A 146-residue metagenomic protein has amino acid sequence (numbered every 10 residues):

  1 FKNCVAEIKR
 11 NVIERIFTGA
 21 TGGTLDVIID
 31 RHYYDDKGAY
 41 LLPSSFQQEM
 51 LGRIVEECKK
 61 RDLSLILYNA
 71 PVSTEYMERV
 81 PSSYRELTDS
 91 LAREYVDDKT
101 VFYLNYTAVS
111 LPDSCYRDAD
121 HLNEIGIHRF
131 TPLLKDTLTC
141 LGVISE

Functional and structural regions predicted by a protein language model:
F1-R61: Secreted/periplasmic serine-hydrolase-like ester/acetyl group-modifying domain
T24-I28, D62, I66, T100-A108: Membrane-targeting and insertion segments and their boundary/processing signals
I29-Y34, Y68-P71, A92: Generic detector of short, locally flexible boundary/turn motifs and exposed helical patches
V55-V80: Active-site segments of SGNH/GDSL-like serine hydrolases that catalyze O-acetyl group transfer/hydrolysis on lipids
M77-E146: Long, positively charged, glycine-interspersed low-complexity recognition regions
